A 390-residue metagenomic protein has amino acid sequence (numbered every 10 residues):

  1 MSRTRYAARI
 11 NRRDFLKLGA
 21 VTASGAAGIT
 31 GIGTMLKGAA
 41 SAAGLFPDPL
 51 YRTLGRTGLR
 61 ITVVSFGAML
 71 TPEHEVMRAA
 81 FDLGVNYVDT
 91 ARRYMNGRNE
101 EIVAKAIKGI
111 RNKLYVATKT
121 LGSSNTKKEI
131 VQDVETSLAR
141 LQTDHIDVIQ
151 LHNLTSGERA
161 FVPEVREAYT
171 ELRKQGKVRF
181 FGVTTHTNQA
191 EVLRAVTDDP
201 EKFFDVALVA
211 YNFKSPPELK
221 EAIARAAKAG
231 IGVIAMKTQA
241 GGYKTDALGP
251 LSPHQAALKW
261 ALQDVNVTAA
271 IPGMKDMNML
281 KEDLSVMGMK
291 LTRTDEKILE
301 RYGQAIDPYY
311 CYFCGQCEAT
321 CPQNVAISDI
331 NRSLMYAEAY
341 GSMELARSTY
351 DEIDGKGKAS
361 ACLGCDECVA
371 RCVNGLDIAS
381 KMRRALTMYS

Functional and structural regions predicted by a protein language model:
M1-D14: N-terminal secretory signal peptides
N11-M35: N-terminal export leaders
T22, E221, R225-A235, Q239-S390: Structured C-terminal cap/extension of enzyme domains
G31-V64: C-terminal segment of N-terminal export signals and the immediately downstream linker at the start of the mature
L54, F66, V88, V103 (+8 more regions): Conserved, mostly hydrophobic/aromatic
T62-F66, V88, V116-T118, I149 (+4 more regions): Hydrophobic faces of well-ordered beta-strands that scaffold small-molecule active sites in alpha/beta enzyme cores
D89-A106: Glycine-rich, proline-tolerant flexible connector loops at the mouths of alpha/beta enzymes
S124-M236, A240, G249, Q263: Glycine/proline-rich, positively charged, aromatic-decorated active-site loop/lid region on the catalytic face
